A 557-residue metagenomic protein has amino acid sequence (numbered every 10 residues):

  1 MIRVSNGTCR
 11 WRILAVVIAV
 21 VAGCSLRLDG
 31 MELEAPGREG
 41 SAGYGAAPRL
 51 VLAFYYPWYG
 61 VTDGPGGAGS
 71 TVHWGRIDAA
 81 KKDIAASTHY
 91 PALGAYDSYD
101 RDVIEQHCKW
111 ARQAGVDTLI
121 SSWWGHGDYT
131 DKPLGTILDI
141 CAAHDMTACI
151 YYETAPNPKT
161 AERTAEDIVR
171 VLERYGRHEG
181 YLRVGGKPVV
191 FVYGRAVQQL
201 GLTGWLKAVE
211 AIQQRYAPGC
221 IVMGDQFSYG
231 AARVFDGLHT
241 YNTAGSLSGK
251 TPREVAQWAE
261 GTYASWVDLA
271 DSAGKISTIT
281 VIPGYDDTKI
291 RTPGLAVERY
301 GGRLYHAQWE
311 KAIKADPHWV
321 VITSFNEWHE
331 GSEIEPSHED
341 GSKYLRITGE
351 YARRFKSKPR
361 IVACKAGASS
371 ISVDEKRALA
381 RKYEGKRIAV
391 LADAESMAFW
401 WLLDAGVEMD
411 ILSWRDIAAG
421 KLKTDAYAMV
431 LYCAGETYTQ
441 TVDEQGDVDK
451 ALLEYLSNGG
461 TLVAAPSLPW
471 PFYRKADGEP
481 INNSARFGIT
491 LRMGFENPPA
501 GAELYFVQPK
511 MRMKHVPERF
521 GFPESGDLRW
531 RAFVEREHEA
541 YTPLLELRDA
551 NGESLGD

Functional and structural regions predicted by a protein language model:
A47-A68, L200-E298, A312, H318: Aromatic-lined glycan-binding groove of carbohydrate-active enzymes
R49-I140, W328, P336, D340: N-terminal carbohydrate-binding/catalytic regions of secreted carbohydrate-active enzymes
L52-P57, T118, T278, V297-D340 (+1 more regions): Substrate-binding cleft of secreted/luminal carbohydrate-active enzymes
Y59-V61, A95-D102, L119-P133, A155-E162 (+9 more regions): Acidic-and-aromatic substrate-binding clefts and catalytic sites of carbohydrate-active enzymes
A143-T243, G274-K275: Active-site region of glycoside hydrolase catalytic domains
A315-W319, D404, T490, R519-D557: A glycine-centered loop/beta-turn motif at secondary-structure junctions
K386-I481: Helical hinge/lid and interdomain linker segments adjacent to catalytic or ligand-binding clefts that mediate domain
Y438-R529, R548: A glycine-rich, often tryptophan-bearing local segment used as a flexible ligand/cofactor-contacting loop or short
